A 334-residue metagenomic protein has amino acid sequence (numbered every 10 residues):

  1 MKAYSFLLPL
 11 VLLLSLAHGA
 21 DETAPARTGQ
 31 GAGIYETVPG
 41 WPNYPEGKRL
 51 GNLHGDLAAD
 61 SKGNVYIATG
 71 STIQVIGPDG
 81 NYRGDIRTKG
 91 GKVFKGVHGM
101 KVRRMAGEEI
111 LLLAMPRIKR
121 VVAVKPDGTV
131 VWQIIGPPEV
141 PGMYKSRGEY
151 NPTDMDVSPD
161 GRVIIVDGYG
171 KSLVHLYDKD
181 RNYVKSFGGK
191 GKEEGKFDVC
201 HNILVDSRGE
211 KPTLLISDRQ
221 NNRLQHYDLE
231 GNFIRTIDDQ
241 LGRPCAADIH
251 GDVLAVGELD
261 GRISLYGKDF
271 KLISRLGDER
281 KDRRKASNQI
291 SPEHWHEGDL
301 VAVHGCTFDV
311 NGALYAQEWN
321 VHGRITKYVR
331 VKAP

Functional and structural regions predicted by a protein language model:
A20-G40: Blade/loop signatures of beta-propeller domains
P39-K48, I86-V93, V131-Y150, N182-D198 (+1 more regions): Surface-exposed loop and turn segments in beta-propeller and other repeat-based domains that flank or scaffold
P39-S71, H322-G323: Beta-strand-rich domains and repeat architectures in extracellular enzymes and scaffolds, especially beta-propellers
G47-K62, G91-G107, E139-R162, K192-T213 (+4 more regions): Beta-rich, blade/repeat-based domains predominating in secreted/periplasmic proteins but also intracellular
N64-Y66, I110-L112, R162-I165, T213-I216 (+3 more regions): Conserved beta-propeller blade signature
G70, P116-R117, G168-G170, R208 (+3 more regions): Short loop/turn segments immediately following the C-termini of beta-strands
D299-P334: Blade-level signature of beta-propeller repeat domains, shared across WD40, Kelch, NHL, RCC1 and BNR/Asp-box propellers
